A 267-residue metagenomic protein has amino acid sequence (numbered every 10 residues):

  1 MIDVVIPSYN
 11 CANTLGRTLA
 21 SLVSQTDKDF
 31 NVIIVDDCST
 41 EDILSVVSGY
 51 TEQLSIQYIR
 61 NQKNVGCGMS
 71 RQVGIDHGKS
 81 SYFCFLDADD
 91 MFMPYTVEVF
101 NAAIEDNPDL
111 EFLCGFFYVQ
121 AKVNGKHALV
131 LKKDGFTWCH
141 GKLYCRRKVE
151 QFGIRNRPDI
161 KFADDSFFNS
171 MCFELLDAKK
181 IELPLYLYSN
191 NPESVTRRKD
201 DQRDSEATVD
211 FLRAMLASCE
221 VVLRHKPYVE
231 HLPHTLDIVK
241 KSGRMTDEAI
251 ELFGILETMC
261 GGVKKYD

Functional and structural regions predicted by a protein language model:
I2-T14, T18, Q25, V35: A conserved hydrophobic helix/loop-capping motif in glycosyltransferases and polysaccharide synthases
N10, L22, D37-S39, V65 (+1 more regions): Conserved short acidic donor-positioning loop in nucleotide-sugar-dependent glycosyltransferases
L19-R60: Acidic donor-binding segment of Leloir-type glycosyltransferases
N61-G78: Glycine-rich, basic loop-to-helix element that forms the pyrophosphate-binding segment of sugar-nucleotide handling
F83: Short aromatic/hydrophobic "clamp" motif used to bind/position activated sugar donors
Y95-K126: Conserved donor NDP-sugar-binding/catalytic core segment of glycosyltransferases
H127-T208: Conserved nucleotide-sugar donor-binding catalytic segment
P184-N191, R197-V229, E248-C260: Catalytic core of nucleotide-sugar-dependent glycosyltransferases
